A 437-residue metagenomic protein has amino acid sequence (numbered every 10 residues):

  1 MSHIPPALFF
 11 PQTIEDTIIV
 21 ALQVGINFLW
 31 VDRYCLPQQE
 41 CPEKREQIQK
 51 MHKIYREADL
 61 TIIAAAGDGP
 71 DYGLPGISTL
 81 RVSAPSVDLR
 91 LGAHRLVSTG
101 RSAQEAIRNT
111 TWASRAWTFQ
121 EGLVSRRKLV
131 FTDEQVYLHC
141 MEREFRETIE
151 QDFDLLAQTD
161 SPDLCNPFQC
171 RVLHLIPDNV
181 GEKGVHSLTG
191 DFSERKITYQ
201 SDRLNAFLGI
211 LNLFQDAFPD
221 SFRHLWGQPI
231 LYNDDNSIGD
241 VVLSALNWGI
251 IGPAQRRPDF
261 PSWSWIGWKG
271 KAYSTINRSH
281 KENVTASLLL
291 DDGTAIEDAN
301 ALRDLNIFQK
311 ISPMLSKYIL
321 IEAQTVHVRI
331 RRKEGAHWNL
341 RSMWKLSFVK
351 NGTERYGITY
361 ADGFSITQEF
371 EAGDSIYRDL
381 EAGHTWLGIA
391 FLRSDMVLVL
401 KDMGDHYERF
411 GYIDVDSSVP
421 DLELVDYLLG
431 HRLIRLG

Functional and structural regions predicted by a protein language model:
M1-V24, L36-G437: Feature captures the RNA virus RNA-dependent RNA polymerase
D32: Cys/His-clustered metal-coordination modules, chiefly Zn-binding fingers
